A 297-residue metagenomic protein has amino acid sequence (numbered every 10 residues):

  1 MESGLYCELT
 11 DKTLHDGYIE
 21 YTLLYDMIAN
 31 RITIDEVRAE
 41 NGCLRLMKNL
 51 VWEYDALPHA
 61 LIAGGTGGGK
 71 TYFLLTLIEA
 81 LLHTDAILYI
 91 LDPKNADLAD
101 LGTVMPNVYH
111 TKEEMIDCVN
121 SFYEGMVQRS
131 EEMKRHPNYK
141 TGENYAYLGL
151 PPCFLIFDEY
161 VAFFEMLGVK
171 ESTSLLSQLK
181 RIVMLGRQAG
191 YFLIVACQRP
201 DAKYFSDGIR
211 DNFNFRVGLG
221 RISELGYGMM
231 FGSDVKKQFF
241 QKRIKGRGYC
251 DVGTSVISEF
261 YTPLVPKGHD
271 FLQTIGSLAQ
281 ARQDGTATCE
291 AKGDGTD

Functional and structural regions predicted by a protein language model:
M1-N41: N-terminal "pre-motor" subdomain/linker immediately upstream of P-loop NTPase catalytic cores
C7-K12, K48-N49, G142-E143: Catalytic micro-motifs at enzyme active sites that drive phosphoryl/nucleotidyl and oxygen chemistry
T10-L24, G226-D297: Phosphate-binding and hydrolysis-coupling loops of NTP-dependent motor/remodeling domains
N30-R135, C153-F154, V161-I222, F231 (+5 more regions): P-loop NTPase catalytic phosphate-binding loop
H136-A146: Short, highly charged C-terminal tails/helix-capping segments
Y145-C153: Short basic/glycine-enriched coil/helix segment immediately N-terminal to the Walker B
